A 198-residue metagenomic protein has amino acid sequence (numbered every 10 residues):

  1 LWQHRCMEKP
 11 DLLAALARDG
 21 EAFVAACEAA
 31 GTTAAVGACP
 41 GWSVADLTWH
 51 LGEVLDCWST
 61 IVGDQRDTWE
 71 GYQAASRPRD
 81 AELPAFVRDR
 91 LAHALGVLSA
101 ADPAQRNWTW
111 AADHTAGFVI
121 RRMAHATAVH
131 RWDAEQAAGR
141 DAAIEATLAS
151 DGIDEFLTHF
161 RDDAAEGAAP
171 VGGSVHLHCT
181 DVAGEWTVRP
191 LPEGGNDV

Functional and structural regions predicted by a protein language model:
L1-C6: Short, Lys/Arg-enriched N-terminal segments with co-localized hydrophobic residues within the first ~10-30 amino acids
M7-G41, A45-W49: Basic, Lys/Arg-rich alpha-helical nucleic-acid-recognition elements, primarily the DNA-binding modules of transcription
K9-L16, V44, D80-V87, L91 (+3 more regions): Hydrophobic packing residues in well-ordered alpha-helices of helical domains and bundles
D19-A22, A26, V54-C57, R90-H93 (+3 more regions): Amphipathic, well-ordered alpha-helical segments in soluble domains
G31-E70, W110-E166: Short, contiguous alpha-helical
D67-I120: Hydrophobic/aromatic-rich structural module bridging two neighboring secondary-structure elements via a short loop
D154-L191: A glycine-rich beta-turn/hairpin centered on an aromatic-Pro dipeptide
G194-V198: A hydrophobic, small-residue-rich beta->alpha segment in the mid-to-C-terminal subdomain of diverse proteins
